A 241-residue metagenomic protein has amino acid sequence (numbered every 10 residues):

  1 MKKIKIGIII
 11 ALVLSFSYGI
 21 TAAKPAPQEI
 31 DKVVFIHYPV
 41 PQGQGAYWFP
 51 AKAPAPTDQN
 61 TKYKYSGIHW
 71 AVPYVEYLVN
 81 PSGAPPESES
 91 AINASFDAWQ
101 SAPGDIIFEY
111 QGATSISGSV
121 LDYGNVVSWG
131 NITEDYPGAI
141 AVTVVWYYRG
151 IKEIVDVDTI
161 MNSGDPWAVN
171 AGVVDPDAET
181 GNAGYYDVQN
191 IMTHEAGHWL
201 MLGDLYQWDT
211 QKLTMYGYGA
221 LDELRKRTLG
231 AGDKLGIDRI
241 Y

Functional and structural regions predicted by a protein language model:
M1-I6: Positively charged n-region of N-terminal signal peptides that target proteins for export
I9-S17: Bacterial N-terminal signal peptides
Y18-E87, T143-I151: Disordered inhibitory propeptide/activation segment of secreted metzincin zinc metalloprotease zymogens, centered on
K24, Y147-I151, V155-G172, A183-Y186 (+1 more regions): Metalloprotease/metallohydrolase-associated module, dominated by Zn2+-dependent proteases
A71-P81, N170-A178, L213-G217: Short, conserved helix/loop micro-motifs enriched in His/Cys and acidic residues
P85-S90, R227, A231: Generic detection of long, well-ordered alpha-helical segments
S88-T193, W199: Metzincin-family zinc-dependent endopeptidase catalytic domain
